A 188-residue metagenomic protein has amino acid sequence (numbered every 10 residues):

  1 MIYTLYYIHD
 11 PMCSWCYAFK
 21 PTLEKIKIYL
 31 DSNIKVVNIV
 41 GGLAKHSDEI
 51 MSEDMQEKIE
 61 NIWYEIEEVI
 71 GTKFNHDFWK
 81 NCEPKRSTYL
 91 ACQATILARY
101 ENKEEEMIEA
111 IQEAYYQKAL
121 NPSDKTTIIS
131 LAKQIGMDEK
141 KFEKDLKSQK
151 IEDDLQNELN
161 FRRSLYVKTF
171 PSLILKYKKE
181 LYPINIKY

Functional and structural regions predicted by a protein language model:
M1-Y6: Extreme N-terminal starter segment of soluble prokaryotic enzymes
I8, M12, A18-I28, I34 (+1 more regions): C-terminal cap of thioredoxin/glutaredoxin-like
K20-K118: Structural alpha/beta surface segment adjacent to cysteine/selenocysteine redox centers across thiol/disulfide enzymes
